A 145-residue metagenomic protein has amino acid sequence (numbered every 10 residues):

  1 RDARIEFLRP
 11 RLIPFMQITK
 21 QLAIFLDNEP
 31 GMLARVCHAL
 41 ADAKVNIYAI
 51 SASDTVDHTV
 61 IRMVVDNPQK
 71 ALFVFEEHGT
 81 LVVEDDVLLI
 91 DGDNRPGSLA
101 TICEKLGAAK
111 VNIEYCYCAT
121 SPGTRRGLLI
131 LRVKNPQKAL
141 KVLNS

Functional and structural regions predicted by a protein language model:
R1-F15: Short, Lys/Arg-enriched N-terminal segments with co-localized hydrophobic residues within the first ~10-30 amino acids
L12-S145: A conserved regulatory-domain signal marking ACT and ACT-like small-molecule sensing domains and adjacent regulatory
